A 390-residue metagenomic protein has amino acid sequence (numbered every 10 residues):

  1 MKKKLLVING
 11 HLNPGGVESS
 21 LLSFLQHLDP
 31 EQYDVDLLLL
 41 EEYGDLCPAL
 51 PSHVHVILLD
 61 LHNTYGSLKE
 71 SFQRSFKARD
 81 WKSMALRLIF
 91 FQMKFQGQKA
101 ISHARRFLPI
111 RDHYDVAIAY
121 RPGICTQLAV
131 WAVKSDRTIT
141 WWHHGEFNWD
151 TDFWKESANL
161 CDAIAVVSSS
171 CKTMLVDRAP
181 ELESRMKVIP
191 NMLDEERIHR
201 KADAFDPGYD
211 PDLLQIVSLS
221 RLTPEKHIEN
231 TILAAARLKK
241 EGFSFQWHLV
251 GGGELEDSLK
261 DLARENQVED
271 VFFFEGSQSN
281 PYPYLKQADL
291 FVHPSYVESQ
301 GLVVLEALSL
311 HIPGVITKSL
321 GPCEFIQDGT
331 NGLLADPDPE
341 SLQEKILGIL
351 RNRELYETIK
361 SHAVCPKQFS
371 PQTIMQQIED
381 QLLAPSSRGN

Functional and structural regions predicted by a protein language model:
G16, P337, E354-L383: A charged, aromatic-enriched C-terminal amphipathic alpha-helix characteristic of glycosyltransferases across folds
E18-S23, L214-R237, F243, E254-K260: A conserved mid-protein helix/loop that constitutes part of the nucleotide-sugar donor-binding site
L128, D162-M186, L193: A short, active-site helix/loop in glycosyltransferases that binds the activated sugar's phosphate group
V176-D177, M192-L213: Acidic anion/phosphate-binding donor-loop and adjacent secondary structure in glycosyltransferase catalytic cores
S277, Y296: Aromatic "clamp/platform" in nucleotide-sugar-dependent glycosyltransferases that forms part of the donor/acceptor
L305-E306, K318-G329, L333-L334: Short acidic/histidine- and often glycine-rich active-site loop of Leloir-type glycosyltransferases that engages
P313-T317: Short hydrophobic beta-strand element within catalytic cores of glycosyltransferases and related nucleotide-activated
D328-G329, L333-P339, G348-R353: Conserved acidic donor-binding segment of nucleotide-sugar-dependent glycosyltransferases
